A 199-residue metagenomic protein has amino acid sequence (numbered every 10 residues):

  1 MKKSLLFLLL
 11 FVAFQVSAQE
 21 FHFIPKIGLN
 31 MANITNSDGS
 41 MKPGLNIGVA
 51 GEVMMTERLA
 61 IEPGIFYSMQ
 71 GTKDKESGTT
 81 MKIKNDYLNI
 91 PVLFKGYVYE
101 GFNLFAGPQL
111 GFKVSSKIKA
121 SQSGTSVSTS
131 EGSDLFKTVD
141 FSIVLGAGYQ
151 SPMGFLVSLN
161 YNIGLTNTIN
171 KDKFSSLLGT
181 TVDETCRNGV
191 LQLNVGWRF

Functional and structural regions predicted by a protein language model:
M1-K26, V195, F199: Bacterial Sec-dependent N-terminal signal peptides
F21, R58-I61, F102-L104, M153-L159: Repeated loop/turn-to-beta-strand initiation elements of outer-membrane beta-barrel proteins
P25-L29, L45-M55, I65-Y67, I90-G96 (+4 more regions): Residues on the lipid-exposed face of transmembrane beta-strands in outer-membrane beta-barrel proteins
N30-I34, S68-T72, G111-S115, N162-T168: Structural signature of outer-membrane beta-barrel domains
T35-K42, K73-T80, S116-T125, I169-S176: Outer-membrane beta-barrel translocator domains and adjoining extracellular loop/strand segments of Gram-negative
G39-L45, K84-L88, V139-I143, R187-L191: Residues that define the transmembrane beta-barrel architecture of outer-membrane proteins
S40-T80, D86-L88: Glycine- and aromatic-enriched membrane insertion/assembly motifs of diderm outer-membrane and organelle channel
K73, E131-L135, D140-F199: Predominantly the C-terminal beta-signal and adjacent terminal strand-loop region of outer-membrane beta-barrel
